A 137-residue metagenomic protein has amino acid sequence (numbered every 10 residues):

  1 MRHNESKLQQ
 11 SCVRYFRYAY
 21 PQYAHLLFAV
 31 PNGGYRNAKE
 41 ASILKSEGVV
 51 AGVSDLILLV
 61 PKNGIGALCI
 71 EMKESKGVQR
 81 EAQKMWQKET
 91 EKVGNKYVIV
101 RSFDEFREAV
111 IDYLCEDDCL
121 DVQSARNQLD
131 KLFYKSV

Functional and structural regions predicted by a protein language model:
M1-V137: Catalytic phosphate/metal-binding cores of nucleic-acid and nucleotide-processing enzymes, i.e., regions that mediate
